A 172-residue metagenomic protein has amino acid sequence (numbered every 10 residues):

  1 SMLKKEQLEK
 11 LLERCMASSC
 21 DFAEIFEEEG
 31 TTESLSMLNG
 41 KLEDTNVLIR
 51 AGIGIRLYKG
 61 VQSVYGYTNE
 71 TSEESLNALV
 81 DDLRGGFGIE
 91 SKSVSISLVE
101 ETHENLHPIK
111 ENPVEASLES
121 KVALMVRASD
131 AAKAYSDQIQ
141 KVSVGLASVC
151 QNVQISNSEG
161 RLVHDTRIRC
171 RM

Functional and structural regions predicted by a protein language model:
S1-M172: Active-site bordering "gate/hinge" segments that shape substrate access to catalytic or cofactor-binding pockets
